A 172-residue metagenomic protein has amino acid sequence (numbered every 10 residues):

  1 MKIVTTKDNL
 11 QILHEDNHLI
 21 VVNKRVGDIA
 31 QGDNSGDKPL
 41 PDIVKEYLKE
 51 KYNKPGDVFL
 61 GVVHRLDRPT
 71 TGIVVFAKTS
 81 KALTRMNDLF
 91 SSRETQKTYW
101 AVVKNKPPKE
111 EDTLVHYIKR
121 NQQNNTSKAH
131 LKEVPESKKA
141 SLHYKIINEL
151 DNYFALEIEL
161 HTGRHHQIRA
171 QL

Functional and structural regions predicted by a protein language model:
M1-L172: RNA pseudouridine synthases
